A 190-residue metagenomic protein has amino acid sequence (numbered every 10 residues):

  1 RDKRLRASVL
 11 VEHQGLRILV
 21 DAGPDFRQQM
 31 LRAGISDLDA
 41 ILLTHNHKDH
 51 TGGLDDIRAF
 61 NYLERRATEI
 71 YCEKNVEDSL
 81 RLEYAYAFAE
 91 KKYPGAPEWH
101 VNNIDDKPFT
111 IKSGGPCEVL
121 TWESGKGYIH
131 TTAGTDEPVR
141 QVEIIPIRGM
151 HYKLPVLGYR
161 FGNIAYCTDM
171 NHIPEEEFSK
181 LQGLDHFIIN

Functional and structural regions predicted by a protein language model:
R1-C167, N171, E176: Binuclear metal-dependent hydrolase catalytic cores
N171-N190: Cap/insert and terminal regions of metallo-dependent hydrolase folds
